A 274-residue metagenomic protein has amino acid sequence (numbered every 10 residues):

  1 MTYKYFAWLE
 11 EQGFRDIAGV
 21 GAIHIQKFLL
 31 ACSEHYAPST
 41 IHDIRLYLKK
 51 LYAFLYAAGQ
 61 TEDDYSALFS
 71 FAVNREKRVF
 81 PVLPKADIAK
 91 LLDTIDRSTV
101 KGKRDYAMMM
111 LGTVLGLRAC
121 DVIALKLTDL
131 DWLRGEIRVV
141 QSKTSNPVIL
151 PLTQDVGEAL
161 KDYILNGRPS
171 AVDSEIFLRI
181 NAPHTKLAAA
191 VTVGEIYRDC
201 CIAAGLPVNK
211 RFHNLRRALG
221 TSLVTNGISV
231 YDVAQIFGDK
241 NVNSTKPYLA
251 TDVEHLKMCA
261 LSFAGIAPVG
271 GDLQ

Functional and structural regions predicted by a protein language model:
M1-Q274: Conserved catalytic core of the tyrosine transesterase superfamily
